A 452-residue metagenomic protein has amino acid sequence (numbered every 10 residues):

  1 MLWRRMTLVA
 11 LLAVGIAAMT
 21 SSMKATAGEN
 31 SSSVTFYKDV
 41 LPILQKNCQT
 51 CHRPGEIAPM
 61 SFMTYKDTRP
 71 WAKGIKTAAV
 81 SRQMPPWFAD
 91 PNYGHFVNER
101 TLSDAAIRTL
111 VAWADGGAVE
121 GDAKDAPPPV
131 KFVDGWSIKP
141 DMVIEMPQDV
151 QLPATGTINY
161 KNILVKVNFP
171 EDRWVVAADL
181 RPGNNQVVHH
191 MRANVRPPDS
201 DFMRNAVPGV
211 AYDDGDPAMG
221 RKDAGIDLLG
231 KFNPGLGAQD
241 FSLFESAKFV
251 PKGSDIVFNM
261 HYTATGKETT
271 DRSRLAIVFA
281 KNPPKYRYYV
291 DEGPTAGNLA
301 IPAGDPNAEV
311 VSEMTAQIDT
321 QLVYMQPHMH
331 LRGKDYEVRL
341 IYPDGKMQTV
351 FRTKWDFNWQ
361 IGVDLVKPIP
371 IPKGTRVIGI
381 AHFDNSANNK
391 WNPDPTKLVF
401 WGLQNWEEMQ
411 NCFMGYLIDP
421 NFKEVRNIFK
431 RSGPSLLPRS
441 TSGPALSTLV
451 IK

Functional and structural regions predicted by a protein language model:
M1-R4: N-terminal secretory signal peptides that target proteins for export/translocation
T7-A18: Bacterial N-terminal signal peptides
L12, A58, K334: Residue-level signal for beta-strand positions within conserved beta-sheet cores that form or flank
M19-V165, F169-P170, A177, R181 (+2 more regions): Aromatic- and Gly/Pro-enriched helix-to-coil junctions and flexible linker segments
M23-K24, S442-P444, L449: Serine/proline-rich low-complexity intrinsically disordered segments, especially terminal tails, linkers
S137-V425, R431-L436, A445, I451-K452: His-enriched metal-coordination microenvironments in redox/metal-binding proteins
